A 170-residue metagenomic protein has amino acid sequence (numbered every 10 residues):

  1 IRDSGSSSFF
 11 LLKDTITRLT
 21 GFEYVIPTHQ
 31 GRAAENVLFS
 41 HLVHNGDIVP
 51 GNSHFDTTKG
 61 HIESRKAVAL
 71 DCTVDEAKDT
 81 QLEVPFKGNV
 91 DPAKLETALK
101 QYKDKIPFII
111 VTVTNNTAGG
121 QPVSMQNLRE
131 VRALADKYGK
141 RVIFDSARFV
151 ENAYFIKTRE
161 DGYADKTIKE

Functional and structural regions predicted by a protein language model:
S4-E170: Conserved PLP-enzyme active-site core in the AAT-like
